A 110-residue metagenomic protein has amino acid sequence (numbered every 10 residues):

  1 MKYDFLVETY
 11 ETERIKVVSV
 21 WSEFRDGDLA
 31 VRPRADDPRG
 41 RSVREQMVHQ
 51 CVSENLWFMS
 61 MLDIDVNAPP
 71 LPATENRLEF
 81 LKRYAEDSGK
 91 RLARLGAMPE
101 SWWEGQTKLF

Functional and structural regions predicted by a protein language model:
M1-F110: Aromatic-glycine hotspot motif
